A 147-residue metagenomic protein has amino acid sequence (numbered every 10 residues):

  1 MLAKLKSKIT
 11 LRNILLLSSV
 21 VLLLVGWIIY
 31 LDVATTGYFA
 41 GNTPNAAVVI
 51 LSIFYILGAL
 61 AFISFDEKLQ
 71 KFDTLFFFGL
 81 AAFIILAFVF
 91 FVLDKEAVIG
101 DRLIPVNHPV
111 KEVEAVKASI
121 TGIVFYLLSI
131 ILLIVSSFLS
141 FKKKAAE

Functional and structural regions predicted by a protein language model:
M1-L22, V135-E147: Cytosolic juxtamembrane helix and N-cap/initiation of the first transmembrane helix
A3-L16, Y38-N45, E67-F77, E112-I123: Membrane-water interface of alpha-helical transmembrane segments
N13-L17, R102-K142: Alpha-helical membrane-associated segments of multi-pass integral membrane proteins
I28-I63: Alpha-helical transmembrane segments and their immediate interhelical/interface regions in integral membrane proteins
L31-F39, E67, K95-I99, F138-A146: Transmembrane helix-loop junctions in multipass membrane proteins, especially transporters and channels
A34-A47, F88-G122: Interfacial non-cytosolic loop connecting adjacent transmembrane helices
A61-D94: Loop-to-transmembrane helix junctions at the membrane interface
